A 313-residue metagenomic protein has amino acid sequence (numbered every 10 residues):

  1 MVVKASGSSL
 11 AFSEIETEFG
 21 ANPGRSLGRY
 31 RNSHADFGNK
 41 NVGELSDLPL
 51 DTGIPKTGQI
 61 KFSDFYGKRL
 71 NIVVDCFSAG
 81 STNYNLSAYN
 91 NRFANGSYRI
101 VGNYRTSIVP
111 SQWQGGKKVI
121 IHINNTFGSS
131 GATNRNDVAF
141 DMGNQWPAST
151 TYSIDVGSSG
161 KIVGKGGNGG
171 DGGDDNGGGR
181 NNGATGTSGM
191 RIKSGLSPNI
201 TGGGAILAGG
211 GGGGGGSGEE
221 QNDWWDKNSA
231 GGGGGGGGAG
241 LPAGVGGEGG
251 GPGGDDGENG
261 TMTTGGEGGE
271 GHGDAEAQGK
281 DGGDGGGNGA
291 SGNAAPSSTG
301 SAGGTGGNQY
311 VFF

Functional and structural regions predicted by a protein language model:
V3-F313: Glycine-centric low-complexity repeats
